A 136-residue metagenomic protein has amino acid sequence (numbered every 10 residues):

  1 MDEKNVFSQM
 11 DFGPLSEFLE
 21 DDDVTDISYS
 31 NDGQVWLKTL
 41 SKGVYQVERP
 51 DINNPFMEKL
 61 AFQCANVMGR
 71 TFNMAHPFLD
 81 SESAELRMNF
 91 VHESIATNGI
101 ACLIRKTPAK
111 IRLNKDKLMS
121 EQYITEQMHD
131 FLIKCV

Functional and structural regions predicted by a protein language model:
M1-Q46: N-terminal anchoring/assembly modules that precede and organize ATP-driven motor systems
Q34-K38, V44-C135: P-loop NTP-binding catalytic core
